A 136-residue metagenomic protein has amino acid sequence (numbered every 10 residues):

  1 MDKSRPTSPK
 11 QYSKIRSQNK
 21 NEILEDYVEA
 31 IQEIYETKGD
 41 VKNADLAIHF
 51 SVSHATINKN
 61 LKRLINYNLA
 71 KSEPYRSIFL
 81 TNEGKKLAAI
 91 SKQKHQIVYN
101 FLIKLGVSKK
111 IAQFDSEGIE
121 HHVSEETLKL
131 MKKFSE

Functional and structural regions predicted by a protein language model:
M1-K3, F114-E136: C-terminal regulatory/oligomerization modules of transcriptional regulators
M1-N21: N-terminal leader segment of winged-helix/HTH proteins
K14-V52: N-terminal helix-turn-helix DNA-binding core of bacterial DNA-binding proteins
N43-I78: Canonical helix-turn-helix DNA-binding module
R76-K94: Basic, amphipathic "hinge/linker" alpha-helix immediately C-terminal to the N-terminal HTH DNA-binding motif
E83, I97-F101, F114-G118: A general alpha-helix detector
A88-K109: Short, amphipathic alpha-helical interaction segments positioned at domain boundaries
